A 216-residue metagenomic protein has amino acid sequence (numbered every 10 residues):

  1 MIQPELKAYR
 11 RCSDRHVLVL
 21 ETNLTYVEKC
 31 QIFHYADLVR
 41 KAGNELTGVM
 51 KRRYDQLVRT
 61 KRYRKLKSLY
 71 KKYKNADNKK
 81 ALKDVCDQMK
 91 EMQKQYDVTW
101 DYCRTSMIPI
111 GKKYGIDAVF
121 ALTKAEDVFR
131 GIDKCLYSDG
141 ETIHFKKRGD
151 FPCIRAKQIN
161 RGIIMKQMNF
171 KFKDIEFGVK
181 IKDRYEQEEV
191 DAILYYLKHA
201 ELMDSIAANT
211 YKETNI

Functional and structural regions predicted by a protein language model:
M1-I216: Nucleic-acid substrate recognition interfaces
